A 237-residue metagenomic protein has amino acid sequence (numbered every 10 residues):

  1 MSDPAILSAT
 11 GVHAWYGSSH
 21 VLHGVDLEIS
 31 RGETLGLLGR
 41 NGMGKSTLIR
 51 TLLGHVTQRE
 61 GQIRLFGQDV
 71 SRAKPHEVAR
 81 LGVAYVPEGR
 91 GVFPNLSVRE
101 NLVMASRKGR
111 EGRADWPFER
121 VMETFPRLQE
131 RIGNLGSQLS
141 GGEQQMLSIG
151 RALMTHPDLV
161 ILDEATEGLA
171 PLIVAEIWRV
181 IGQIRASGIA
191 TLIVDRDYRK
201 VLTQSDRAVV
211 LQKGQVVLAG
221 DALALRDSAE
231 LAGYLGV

Functional and structural regions predicted by a protein language model:
G17, T57, A73, L96-W116 (+3 more regions): ABC-type ATPase nucleotide-binding domains, specifically the catalytic core motifs of the NBD
L38-R40: The feature captures the beta-strand-to-loop junction immediately N-terminal to the Walker
L53: Helix-to-loop junction immediately C-terminal to a conserved catalytic motif
G61-Q68, L81, A114-F118, G220: Conserved ABC transporter NBD signature motif
L135-L139, E143: Conserved ABC ATPase signature
A152-L153: ABC ATPase C-loop
E164-A165: Walker B catalytic motif
